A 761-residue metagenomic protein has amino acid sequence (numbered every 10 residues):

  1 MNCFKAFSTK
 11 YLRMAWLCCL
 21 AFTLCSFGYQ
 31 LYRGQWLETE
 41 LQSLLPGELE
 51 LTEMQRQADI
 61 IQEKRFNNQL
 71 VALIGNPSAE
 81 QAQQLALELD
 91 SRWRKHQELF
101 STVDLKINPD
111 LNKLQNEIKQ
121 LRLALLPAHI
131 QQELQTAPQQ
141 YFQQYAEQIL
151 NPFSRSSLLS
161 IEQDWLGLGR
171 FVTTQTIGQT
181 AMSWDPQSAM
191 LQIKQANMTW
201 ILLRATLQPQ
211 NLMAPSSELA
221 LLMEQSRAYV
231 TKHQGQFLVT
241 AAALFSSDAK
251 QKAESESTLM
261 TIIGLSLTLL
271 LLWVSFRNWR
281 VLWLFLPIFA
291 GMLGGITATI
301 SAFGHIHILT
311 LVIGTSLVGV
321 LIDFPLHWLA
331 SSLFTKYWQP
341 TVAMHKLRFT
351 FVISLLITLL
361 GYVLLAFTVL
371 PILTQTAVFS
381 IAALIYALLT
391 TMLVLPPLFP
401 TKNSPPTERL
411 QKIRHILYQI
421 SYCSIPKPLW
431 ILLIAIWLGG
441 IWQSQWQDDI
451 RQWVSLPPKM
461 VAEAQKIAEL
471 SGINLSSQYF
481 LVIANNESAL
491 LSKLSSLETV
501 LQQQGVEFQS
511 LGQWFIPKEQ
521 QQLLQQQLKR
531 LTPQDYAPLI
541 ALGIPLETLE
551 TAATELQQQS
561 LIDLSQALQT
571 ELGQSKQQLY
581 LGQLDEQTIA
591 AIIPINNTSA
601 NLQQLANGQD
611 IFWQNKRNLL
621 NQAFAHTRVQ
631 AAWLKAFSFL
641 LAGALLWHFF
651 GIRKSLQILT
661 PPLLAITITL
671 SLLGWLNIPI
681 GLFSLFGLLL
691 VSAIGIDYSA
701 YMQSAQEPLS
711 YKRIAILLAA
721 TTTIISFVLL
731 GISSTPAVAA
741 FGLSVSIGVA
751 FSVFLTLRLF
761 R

Functional and structural regions predicted by a protein language model:
N2-T39, S43-G47, N211, L221 (+2 more regions): Membrane-embedded transmembrane helical bundles of large multi-pass transporters/channels
S8, S26-L31, L87-I193, M198 (+1 more regions): Alpha-helical transmembrane helix bundles of large polytopic membrane transport and channel proteins
F27-P77, S183-P186, Q443-N485, S699: Solvent-exposed, non-transmembrane loop/terminal regulatory segments of multi-pass membrane proteins
I74-S91, D104-I118, I473, L481-L501 (+1 more regions): Membrane-proximal extracellular/periplasmic loop immediately following the first transmembrane helix
Q84-W93, S216-S226, S492-Q502, N601-Q609: Short amphipathic alpha-helices in soluble, non-transmembrane regions that often serve as interface/regulatory elements
S91-F100, R227-Q234, E498-E507, N607-R617: A common structural junction motif
R155-W273, N278, Q558-W647: Extracytoplasmic
P428-G543: Juxtamembrane segments of multi-pass membrane proteins
